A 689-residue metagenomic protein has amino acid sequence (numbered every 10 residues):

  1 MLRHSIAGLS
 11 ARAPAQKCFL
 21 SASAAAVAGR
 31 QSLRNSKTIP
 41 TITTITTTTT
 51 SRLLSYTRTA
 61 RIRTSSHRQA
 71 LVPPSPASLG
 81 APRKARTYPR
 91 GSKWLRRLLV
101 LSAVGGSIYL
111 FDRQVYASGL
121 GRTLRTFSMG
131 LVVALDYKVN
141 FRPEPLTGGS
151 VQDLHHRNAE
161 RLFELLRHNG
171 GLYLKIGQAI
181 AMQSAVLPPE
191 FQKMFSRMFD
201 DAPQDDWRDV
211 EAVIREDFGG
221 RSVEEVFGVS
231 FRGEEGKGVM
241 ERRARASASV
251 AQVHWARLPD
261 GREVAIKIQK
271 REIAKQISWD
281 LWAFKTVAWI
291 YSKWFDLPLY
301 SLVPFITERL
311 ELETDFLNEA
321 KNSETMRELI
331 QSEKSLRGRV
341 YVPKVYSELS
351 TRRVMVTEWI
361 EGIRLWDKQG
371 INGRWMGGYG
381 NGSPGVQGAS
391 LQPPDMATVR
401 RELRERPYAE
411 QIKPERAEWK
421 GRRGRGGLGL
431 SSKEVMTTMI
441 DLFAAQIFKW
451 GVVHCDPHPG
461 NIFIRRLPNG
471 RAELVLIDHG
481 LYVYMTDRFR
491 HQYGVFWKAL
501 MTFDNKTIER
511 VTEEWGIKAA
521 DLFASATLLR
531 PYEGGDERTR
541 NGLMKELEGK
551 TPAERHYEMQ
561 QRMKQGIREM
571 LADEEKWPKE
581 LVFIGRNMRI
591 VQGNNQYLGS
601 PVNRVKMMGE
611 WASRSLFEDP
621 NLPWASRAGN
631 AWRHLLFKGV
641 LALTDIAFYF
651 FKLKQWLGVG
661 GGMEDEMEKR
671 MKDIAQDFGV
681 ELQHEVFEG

Functional and structural regions predicted by a protein language model:
L2-P40, T49-Q446, G451, I464-E473 (+2 more regions): Broad phosphate/nucleotide-binding scaffolds in NTP-utilizing and phosphate-metabolizing enzymes
H454: Histidine-centered phosphotransfer motif of kinases
P457-I464: Hydrophobic residue at the +6 position relative to the catalytic HRD Asp in the kinase catalytic loop
T486, F496-A499: A short, structured beta-strand-centered segment in the mid-to-C-terminal lobe of catalytic cores from group-transfer
Y493: Catalytic or ion-translocation cores adjacent to nucleophile or general acid/base/metal-coordination motifs in diverse
L500-D504: Short helix-adjacent coil turns
